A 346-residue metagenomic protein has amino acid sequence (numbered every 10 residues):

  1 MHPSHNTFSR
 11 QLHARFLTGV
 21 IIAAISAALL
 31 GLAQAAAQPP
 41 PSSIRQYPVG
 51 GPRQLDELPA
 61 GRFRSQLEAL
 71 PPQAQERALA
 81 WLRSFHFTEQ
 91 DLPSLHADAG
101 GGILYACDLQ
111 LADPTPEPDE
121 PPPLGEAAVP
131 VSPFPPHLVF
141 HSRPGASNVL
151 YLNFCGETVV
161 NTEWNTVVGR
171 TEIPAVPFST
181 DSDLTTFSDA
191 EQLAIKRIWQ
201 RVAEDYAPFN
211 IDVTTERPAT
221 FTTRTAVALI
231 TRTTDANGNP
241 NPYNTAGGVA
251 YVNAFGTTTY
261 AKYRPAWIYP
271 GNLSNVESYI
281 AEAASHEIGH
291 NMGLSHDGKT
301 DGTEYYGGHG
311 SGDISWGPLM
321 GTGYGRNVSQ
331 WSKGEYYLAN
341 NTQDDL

Functional and structural regions predicted by a protein language model:
M1-A14: N-terminal secretory signal peptides that target proteins for export/translocation
T18-G31: Bacterial N-terminal signal peptides
A35-S179: Primarily auto-inhibitory N-terminal propeptides
P40, N272-L338: The catalytic-center signature of Zn2+-dependent metalloproteases
P130-V139, N210-E216, G302-Y305: Short alpha-helical segments and helix-capping/turn motifs at coil-helix boundaries
S142-L150, C155, V159-T300: Active-site-proximal segment of zinc-dependent metalloprotease catalytic domains
N340-L346: Short, intrinsically disordered, charge-balanced linker/junction segments flanking boundaries in proteins
